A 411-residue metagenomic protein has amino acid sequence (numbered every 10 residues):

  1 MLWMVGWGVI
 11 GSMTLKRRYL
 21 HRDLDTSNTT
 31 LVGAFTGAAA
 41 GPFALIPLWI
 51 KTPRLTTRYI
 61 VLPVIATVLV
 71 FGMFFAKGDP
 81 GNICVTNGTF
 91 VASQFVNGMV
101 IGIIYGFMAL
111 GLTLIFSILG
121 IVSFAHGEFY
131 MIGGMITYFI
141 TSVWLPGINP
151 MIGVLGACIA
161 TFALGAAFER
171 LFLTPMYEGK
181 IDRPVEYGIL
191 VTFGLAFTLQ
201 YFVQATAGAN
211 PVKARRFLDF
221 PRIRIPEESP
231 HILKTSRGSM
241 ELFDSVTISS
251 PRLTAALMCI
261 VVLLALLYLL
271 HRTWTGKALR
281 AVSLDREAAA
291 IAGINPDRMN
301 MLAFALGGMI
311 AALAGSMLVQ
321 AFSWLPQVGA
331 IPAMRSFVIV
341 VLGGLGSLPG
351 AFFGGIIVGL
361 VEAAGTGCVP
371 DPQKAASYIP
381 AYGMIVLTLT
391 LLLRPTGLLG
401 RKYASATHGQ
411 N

Functional and structural regions predicted by a protein language model:
V32-G33, F129-I132, Y177-Q204, G329-V341 (+1 more regions): Pore- or pathway-lining transmembrane helices of multi-pass membrane proteins that form conduits for solutes/ions
I50-A76, F90, P211, L284-I291 (+2 more regions): Cytosolic-side transmembrane-helix boundaries in multi-pass membrane proteins
R54-M108, I136, G147-M151, D182-I189 (+4 more regions): Membrane-interfacial amphipathic/re-entrant helices at transmembrane-helix boundaries
F74-N97, I101, L266-W274, N300-V340 (+1 more regions): Inter-helical junctions in multi-pass inner-membrane proteins, predominant in energy-converting antiporter-like
V96, F124-A167, L171, G367-K374: Membrane-embedded helix boundary and interhelical linker motif in transport proteins
I101, S239-L325, L348-G354: Helix-loop-helix "hairpin" substructures at the membrane interface of multi-pass membrane proteins
P146-L195, F353-V358, E362, R394: Alpha-helical transmembrane segments within multi-pass membrane transporters and channels
P175-M176, V185-H271, G367, D371-S377 (+1 more regions): Transmembrane helix-bundle core of multi-pass membrane transporters and related energy-transducing complexes
